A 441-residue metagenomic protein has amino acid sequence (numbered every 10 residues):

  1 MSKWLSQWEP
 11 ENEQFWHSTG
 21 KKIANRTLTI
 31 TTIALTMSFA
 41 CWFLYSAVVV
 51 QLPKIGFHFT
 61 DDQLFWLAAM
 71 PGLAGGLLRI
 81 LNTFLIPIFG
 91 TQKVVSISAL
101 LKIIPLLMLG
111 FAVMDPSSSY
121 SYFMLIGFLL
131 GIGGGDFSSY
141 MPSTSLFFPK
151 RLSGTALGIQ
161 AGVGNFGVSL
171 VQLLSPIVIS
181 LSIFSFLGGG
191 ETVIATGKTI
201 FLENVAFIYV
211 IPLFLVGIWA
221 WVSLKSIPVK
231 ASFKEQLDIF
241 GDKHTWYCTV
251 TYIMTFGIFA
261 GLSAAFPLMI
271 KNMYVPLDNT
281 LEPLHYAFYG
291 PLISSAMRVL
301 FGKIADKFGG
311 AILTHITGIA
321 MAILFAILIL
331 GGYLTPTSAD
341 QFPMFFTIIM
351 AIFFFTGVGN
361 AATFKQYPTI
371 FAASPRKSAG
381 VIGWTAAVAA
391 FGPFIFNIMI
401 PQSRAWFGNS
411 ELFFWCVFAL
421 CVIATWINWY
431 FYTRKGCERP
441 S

Functional and structural regions predicted by a protein language model:
G20-V48, D242-L262, M350, F354: Pair of pore-lining "gating" transmembrane helices in MFS-fold secondary transporters
Y45-V50, D242-A296, N360, F364: Extracytoplasmic gate region of multi-pass secondary transporters
W66-F84, F288-F301: Central cavity-lining transmembrane alpha-helices of secondary-active solute carriers, predominantly the Major
P105, S119-G135, D340-G359: Hydrophobic core of transmembrane alpha-helices in multi-pass small-molecule transporters, especially MFS/SLC-type
G154-I183, G383-F396: Glycine-rich segments within core transmembrane alpha-helices of 12-TM secondary carriers
S180, V210-V229, T425-Y432: C-terminal membrane-cytosol helix-exit motif in multi-pass small-molecule transporters
S180-V210, I400-C421: A membrane-interface helix-boundary motif in multi-pass transporters
F308-T363: C-terminal transmembrane helical hairpin of 12-TM major facilitator-type secondary transporters
